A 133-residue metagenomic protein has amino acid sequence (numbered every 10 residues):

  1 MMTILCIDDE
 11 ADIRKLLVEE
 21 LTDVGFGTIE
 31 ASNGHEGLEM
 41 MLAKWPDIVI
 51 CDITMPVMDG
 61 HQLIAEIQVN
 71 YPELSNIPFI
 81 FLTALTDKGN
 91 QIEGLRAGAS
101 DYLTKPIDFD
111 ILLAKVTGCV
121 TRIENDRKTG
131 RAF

Functional and structural regions predicted by a protein language model:
K15-D23: Charged docking surfaces used in two-component/phosphorelay signaling
G25-S32, M40: Short hydrophobic/Thr-rich beta-strand motif most characteristic of the beta2 strand and flanking loop of CheY-like
K44-I50: Active-site beta3 strand of CheY-like receiver
M55: Receiver (REC) domain active-site loop signature in two-component systems and cognate sites in sensor histidine kinases
S100: Short, glycine/charged-rich "phosphate-handling" switch motifs in NTP-dependent and phosphotransfer domains
I107-T117: C-terminal output helix
